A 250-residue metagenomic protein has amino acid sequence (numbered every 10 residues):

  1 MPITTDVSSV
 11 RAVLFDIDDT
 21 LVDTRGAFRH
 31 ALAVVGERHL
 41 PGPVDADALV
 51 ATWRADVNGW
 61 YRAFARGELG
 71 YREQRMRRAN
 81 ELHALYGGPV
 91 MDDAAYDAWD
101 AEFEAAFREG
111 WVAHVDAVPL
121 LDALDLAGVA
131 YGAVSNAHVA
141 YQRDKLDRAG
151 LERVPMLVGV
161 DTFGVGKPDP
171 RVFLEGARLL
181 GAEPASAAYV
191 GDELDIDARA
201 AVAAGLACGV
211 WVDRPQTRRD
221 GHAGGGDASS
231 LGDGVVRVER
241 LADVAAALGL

Functional and structural regions predicted by a protein language model:
M1-V13, V118, D122-D125, V129-L250: Asp-based, Mg2+/Mn2+-dependent phosphohydrolase catalytic module
V7-V115: N-terminal helical cap/lid subdomain that shapes the substrate entry/recognition surface in HAD-like hydrolases
